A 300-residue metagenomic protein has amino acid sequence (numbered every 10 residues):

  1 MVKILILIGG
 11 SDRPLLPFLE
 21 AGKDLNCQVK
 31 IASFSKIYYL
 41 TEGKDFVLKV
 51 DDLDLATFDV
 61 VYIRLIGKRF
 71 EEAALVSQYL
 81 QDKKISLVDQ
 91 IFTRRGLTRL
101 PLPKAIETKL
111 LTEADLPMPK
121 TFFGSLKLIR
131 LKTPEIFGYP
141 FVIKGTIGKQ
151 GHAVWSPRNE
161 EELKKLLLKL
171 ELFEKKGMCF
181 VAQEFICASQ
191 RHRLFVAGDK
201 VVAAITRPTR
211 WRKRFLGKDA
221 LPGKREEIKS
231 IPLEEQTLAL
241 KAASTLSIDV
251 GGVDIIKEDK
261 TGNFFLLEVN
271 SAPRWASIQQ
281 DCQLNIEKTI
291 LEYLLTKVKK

Functional and structural regions predicted by a protein language model:
M1-L5: Extreme N-terminal starter segment of soluble prokaryotic enzymes
G9-K120: Conserved N-proximal alpha/beta basic substrate-recognition cap immediately N-terminal to, or forming the N-lobe
G67, G151, N270-Q283: Glycine-rich phosphate/pyrophosphate-binding beta-alpha loops
L111-T112, P134-H152, E174-S189: ATP-grasp fold ATP-binding core
D115-F141: Rossmann-like NAD(P)H-binding beta-loop-alpha module
W155-A243: Phosphate-binding site of ATP-dependent enzymes
L194-V196, G262-S277: A short beta-strand motif that forms the metal-chelation/ATP-contact edge of phosphoryl-transfer active sites
F215-F264, T289-K300: A long amphipathic alpha-helix within ATP-dependent nucleotide-binding catalytic cores
